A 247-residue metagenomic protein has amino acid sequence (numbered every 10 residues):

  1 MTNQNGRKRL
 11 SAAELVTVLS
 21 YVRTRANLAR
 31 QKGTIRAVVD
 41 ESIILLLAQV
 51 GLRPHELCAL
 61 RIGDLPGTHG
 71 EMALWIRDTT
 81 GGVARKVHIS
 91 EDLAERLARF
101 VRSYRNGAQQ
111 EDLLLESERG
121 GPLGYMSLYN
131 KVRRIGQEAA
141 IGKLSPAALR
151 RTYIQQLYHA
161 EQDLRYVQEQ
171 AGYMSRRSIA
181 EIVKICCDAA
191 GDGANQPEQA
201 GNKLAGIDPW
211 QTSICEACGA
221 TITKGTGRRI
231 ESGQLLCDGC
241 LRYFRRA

Functional and structural regions predicted by a protein language model:
M1-I214: Conserved catalytic core of the tyrosine transesterase superfamily
K184-C187, L241-R245: A short, amphipathic alpha-helical segment
A200-L204, R242, R246-A247: Structured core of small recognition/catalytic domains
E216-A217, G239: Short, cysteine/histidine-rich loop/knuckle motifs that typically chelate Zn2+
T221-K224, Y243: Cys/His-rich metal-chelating microdomains
G225-R228, A247: Short Cys/His-rich "knuckle" micro-motifs
I230-F244: Cysteine-rich micro-motifs
